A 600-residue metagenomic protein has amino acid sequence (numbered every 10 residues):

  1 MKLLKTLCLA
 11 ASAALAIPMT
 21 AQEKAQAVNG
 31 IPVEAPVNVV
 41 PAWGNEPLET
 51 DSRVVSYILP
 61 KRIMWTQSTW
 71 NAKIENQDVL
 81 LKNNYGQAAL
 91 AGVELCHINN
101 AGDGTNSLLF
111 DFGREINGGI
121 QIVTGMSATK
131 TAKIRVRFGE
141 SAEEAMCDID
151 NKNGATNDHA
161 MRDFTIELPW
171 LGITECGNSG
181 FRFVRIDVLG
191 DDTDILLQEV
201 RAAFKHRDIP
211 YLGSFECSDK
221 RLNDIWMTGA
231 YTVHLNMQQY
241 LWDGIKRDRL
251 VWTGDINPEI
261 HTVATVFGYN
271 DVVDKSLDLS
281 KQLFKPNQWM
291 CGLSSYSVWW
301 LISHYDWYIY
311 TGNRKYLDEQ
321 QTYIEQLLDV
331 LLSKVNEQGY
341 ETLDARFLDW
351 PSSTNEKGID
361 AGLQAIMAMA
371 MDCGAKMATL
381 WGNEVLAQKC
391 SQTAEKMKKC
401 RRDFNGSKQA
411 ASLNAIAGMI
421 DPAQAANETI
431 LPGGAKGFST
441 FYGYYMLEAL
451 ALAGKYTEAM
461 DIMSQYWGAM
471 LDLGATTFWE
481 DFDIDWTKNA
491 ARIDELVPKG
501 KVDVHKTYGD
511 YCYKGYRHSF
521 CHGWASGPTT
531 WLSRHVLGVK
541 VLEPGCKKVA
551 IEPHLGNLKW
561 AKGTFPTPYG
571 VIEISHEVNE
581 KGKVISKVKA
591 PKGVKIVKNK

Functional and structural regions predicted by a protein language model:
M1-Q26: Bacterial Sec-dependent N-terminal signal peptides
E23-Q239, G254-D255, D271-V273, K315 (+1 more regions): Extracellular/oxidizing-compartment recognition motifs
K24, P286-W289: Conserved, well-structured interaction surfaces
N38, W43, L48, S52-R53 (+7 more regions): Non-catalytic C-terminal accessory modules of carbohydrate-active enzymes
E144-A145, F183, D194-T228, V233-P258 (+9 more regions): Active-site acid/base region of carbohydrate-active enzymes
S407-A411, A415, N427-I430, G437-Y442: Long, ordered, helix-rich scaffold segments
A423-P432, M463: Alpha-helical repeat scaffolds
K436-L473: Repeat-solenoid scaffold signature
